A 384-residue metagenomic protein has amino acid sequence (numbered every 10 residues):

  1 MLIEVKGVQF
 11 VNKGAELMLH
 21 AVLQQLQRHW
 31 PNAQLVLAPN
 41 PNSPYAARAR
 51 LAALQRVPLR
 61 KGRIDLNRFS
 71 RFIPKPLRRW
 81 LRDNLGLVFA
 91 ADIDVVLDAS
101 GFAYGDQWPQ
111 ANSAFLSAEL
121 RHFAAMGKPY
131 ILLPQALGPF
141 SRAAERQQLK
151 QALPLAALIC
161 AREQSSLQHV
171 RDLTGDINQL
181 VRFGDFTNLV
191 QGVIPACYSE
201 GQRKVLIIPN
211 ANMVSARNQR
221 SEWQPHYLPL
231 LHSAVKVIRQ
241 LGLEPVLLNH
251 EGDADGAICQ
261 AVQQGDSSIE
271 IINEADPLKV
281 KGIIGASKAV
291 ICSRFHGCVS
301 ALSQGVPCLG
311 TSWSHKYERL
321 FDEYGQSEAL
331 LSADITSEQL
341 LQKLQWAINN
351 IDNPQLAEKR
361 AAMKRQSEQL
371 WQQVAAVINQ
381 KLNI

Functional and structural regions predicted by a protein language model:
M1-I384: Active-site anion-handling motifs in enzyme catalytic cores
